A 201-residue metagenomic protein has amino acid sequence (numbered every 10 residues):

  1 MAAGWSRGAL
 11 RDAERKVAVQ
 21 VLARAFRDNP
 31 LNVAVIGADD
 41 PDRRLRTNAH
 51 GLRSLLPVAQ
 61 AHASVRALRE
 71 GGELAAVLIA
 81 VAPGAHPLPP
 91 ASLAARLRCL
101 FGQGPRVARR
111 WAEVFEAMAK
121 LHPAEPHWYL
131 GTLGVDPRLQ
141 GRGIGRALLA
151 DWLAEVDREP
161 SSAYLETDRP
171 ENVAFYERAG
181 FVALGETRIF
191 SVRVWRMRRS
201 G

Functional and structural regions predicted by a protein language model:
S6-Q20, R24, D28-L31: A short beta-loop-alpha structural element at the N-terminal edge of CoA-dependent acyl/N-acetyltransferase catalytic
N29-R53: Conserved GNAT-fold acetyl-CoA-binding loop/helix
T47-A67, P123-Y129: A short helix-loop-beta-strand connector motif used in the catalytic cores of GNAT acetyltransferases and, in some
L74-G134, Q140: Conserved acyl-donor/pantetheine-binding loop and adjacent beta-alpha core of acyl/acetyltransferases and related
P126-W128, E155-D168: Conserved GNAT acetyl-CoA-binding A-motif
G131-Q140, Y164-A174, F190-S191, S200: Conserved beta-strand-loop-alpha-helix junction that forms the acyl-donor binding cleft
V135, G141-A154, R178: Conserved acetyl-CoA-binding loop-helix of GNAT-fold acetyltransferases
R146, R158-P160, R169-E186, F190-R193: Conserved active-site alpha-helix within GNAT-family acetyltransferase domains
